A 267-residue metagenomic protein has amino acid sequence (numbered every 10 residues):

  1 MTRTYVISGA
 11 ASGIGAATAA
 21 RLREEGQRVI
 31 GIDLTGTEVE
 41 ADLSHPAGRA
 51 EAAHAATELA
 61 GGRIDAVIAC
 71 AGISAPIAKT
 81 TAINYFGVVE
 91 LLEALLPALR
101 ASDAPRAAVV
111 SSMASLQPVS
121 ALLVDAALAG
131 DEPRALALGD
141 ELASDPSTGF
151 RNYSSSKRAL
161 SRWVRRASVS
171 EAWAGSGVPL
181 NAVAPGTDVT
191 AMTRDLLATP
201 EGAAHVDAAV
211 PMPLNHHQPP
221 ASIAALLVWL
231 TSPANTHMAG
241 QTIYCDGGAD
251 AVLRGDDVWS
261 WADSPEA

Functional and structural regions predicted by a protein language model:
M1-I30: Canonical Rossmann dinucleotide-binding motif of NAD(H)/NADP(H)-dependent dehydrogenases/reductases, specifically
I32-R49: Rossmann-fold cofactor-recognition segment
A55-A69, S74-K79, D103-P105, P179: A glycine-rich helix->loop->beta "capping" turn within Rossmann-like NAD(P)(H)-dependent oxidoreductase domains
I68, A108-V110, L180-V183, T193 (+2 more regions): Hydrophobic structural elements of the Rossmann-like NAD(P)H-binding subdomain that define the short-chain
G72-I73, I77, R100-S176, T187-D188: Catalytic loop of short-chain dehydrogenase/reductase
E90, N152-S154, R158-S161, A182 (+3 more regions): C-terminal helical subdomain
A184-D195, T199, A204: Short, flexible catalytic-loop segment of classical short-chain dehydrogenase/reductase
